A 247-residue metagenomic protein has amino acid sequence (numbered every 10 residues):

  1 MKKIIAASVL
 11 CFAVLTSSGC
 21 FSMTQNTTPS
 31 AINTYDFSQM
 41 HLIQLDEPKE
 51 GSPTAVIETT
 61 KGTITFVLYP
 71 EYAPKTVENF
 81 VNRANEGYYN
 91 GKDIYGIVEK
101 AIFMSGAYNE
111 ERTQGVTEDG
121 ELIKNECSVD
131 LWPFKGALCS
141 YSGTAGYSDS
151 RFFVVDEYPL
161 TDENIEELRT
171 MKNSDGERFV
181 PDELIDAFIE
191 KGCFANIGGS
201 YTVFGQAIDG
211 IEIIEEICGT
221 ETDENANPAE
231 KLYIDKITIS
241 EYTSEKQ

Functional and structural regions predicted by a protein language model:
M1-I4: Positively charged n-region of N-terminal signal peptides that target proteins for export
A6-V14: Hydrophobic helical h-region of N-terminal Sec-dependent signal peptides in bacterial secretory/periplasmic proteins
L15, C20-Q247: Cyclophilin-like peptidyl-prolyl cis-trans isomerases
